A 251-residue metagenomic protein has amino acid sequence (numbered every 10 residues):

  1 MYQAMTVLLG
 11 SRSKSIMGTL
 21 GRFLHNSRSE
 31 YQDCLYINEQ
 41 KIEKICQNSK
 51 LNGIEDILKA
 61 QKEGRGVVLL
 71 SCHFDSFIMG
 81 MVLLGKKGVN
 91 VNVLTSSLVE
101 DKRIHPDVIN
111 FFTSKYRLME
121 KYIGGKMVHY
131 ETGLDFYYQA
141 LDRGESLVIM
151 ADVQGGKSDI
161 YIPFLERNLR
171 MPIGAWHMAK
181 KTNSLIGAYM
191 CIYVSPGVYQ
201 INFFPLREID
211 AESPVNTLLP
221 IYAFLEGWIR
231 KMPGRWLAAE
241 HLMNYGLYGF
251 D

Functional and structural regions predicted by a protein language model:
M1-S71, S76-F77, T113-L118: Membrane-anchoring hydrophobic helices of lipid-metabolizing enzymes
L9-S13, G64, G88, G124 (+3 more regions): Glycine-centered loop/turn motif at secondary-structure junctions
K41-K44, L118-K126, I160-F164: Short, basic, glycine/proline-bearing loop/turn elements
K50-G53, G124-E131, I209: Short acidic-hydrophobic, aromatic-tinged amphipathic segments that line or gate anion-handling sites
N52, S76, F111-F112, G133 (+2 more regions): Residue-level preference for nonpolar/small residues embedded in alpha-helices
I57-L58, M81, Y116-E120, Y137-Y138 (+2 more regions): Short amphipathic alpha-helical segments and helix-helix/interface helices
R65-H129: Catalytic core of membrane glycerolipid acyltransferases/transacylases, capturing the structured, soluble-facing
K86, E131-D251: Non-catalytic C-terminal accessory region of glycerolipid acyltransferases and related lyso-lipid remodeling enzymes
